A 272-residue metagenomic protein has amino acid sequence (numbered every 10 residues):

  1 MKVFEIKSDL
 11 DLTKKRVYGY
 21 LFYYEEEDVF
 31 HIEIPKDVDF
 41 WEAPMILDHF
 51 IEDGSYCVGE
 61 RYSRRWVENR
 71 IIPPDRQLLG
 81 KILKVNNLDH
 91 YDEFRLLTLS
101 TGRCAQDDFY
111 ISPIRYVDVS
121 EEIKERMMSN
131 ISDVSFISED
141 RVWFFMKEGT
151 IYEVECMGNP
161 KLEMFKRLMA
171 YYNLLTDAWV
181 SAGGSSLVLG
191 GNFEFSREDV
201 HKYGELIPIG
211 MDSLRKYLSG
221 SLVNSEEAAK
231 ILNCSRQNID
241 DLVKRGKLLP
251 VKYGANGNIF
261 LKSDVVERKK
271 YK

Functional and structural regions predicted by a protein language model:
K2-E122: Broad phosphate/nucleotide-binding scaffolds in NTP-utilizing and phosphate-metabolizing enzymes
Y116-M164: DNA-contacting interfaces and partner/effector-binding or oligomerization modules in DNA-centric proteins
N159-P208: N-terminal flexible/basic segments that precede or flank functional cores
E194-R215, D264-K272: A short, Lys/Arg-enriched interface patch at domain edges and termini
L214-Q237: Polyanion-binding surface elements
S225, L249-K272: Short helix-start
N233-N258: Major-groove DNA-recognition helix of helix-turn-helix-type DNA-binding domains
